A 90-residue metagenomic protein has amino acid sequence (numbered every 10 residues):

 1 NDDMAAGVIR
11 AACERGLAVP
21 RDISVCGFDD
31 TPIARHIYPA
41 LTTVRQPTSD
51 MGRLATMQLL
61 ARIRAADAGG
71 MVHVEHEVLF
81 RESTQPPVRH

Functional and structural regions predicted by a protein language model:
N1-H90: Flexible loop/turn connectors
